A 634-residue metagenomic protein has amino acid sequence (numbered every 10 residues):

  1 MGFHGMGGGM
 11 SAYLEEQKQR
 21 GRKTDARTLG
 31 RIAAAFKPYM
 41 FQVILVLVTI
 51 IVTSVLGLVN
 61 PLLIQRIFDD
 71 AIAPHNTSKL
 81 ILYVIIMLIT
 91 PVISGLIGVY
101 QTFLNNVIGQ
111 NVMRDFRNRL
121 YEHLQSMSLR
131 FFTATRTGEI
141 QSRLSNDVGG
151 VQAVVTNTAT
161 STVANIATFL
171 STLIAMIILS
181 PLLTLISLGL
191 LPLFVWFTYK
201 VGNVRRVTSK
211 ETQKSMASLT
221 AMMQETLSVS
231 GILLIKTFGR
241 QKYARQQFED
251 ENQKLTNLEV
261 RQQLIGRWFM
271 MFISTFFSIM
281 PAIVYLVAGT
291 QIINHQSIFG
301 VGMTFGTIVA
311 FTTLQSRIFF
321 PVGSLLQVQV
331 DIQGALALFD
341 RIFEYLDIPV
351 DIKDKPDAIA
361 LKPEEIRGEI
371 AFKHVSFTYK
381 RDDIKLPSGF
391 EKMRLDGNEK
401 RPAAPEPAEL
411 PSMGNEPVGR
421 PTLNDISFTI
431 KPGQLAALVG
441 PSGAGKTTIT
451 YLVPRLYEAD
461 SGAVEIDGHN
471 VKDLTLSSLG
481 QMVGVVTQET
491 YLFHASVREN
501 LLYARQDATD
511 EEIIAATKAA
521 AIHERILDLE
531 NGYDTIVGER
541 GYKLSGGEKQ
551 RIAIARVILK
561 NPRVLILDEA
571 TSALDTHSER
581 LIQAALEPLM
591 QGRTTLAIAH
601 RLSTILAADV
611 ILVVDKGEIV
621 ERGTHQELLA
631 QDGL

Functional and structural regions predicted by a protein language model:
M1-G57, I72-Y83, Q101-N105, G109 (+11 more regions): Membrane-integrated ABC transporters
G7, E15-D25, V48-T49, L56-Q65 (+9 more regions): Juxtamembrane helix-loop junctions of ABC transporter transmembrane domains
A12-R20, Q110, N118-S142, N146-V148 (+5 more regions): Short intracellular "coupling" helices and adjacent cytoplasmic loop segments at the cytosolic face of multi-pass
K37, V48, I97, Q101 (+4 more regions): Hydrophobic alpha-helical transmembrane segments of ABC transporter permease domains
K37-Y100, L104, I177-L182, A282 (+2 more regions): Transmembrane helix-loop-helix hairpins at lipid-water interfaces of multipass membrane proteins, especially the type-1
P74-L82, A175-G189, R261-D340, Y345-L346: Helix-loop-helix
L129-R130, N146-V155, A159, V163 (+7 more regions): An intracellular "coupling" helix at the cytosolic face of ABC transporter transmembrane type-1 domains
P363-L634: ABC-type nucleotide-binding domain
